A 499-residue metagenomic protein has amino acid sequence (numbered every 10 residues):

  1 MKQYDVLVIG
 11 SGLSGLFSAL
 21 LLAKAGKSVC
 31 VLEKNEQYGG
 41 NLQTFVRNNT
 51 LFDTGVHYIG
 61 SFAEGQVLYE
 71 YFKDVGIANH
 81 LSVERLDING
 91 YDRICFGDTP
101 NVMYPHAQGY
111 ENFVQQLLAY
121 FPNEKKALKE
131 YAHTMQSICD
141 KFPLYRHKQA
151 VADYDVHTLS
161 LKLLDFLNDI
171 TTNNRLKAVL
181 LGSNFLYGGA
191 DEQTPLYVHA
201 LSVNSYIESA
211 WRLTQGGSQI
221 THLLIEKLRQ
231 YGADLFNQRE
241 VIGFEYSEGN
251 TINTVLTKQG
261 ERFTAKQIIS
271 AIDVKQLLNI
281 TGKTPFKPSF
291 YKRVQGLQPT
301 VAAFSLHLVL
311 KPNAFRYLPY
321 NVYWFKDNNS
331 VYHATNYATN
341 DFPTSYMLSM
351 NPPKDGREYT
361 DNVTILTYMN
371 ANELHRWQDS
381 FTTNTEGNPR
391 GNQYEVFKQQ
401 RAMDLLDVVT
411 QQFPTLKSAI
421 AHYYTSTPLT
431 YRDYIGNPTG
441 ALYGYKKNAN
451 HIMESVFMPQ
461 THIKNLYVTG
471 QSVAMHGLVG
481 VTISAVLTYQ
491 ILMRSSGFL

Functional and structural regions predicted by a protein language model:
K2-K129: N-terminal glycine-rich phosphate/pyrophosphate-binding loop and immediately adjacent elements
A63, Y154-K162, Y206-E226, Q393-R401: Short beta-strand to alpha-helix junction loop
D98-T194: Rossmann-like flavin
R175-Y187, L406-D407, Q411-M475: A glycine-rich dinucleotide-binding beta-alpha-beta segment and adjacent secondary-structure elements that constitute
A200-I252: Helical element adjacent to the flavin cofactor pocket in flavoenzyme catalytic cores
R212, I242-E358: Mid-domain catalytic core of redox enzymes that form a hydrophobic substrate pocket/lid adjacent to a catalytic redox
N313-S426: C-terminal segments that line or cap access tunnels to active or ligand-binding sites in enzymes and enzyme-associated
Q471-M493: A conserved FAD-binding loop/helix module that cradles the flavin
